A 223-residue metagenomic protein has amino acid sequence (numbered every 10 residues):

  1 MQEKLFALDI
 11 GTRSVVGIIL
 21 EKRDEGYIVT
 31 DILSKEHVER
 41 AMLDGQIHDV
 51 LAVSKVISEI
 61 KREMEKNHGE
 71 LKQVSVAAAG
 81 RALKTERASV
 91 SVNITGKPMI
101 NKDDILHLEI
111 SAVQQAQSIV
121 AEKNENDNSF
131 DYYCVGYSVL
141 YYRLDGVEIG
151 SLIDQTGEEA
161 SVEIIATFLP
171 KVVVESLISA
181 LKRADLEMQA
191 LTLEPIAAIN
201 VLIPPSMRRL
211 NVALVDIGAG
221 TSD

Functional and structural regions predicted by a protein language model:
M1-S14, I18-L214: Nucleotide/phosphate-binding catalytic cleft detector across ATP-hydrolyzing and phosphate-transferring enzymes
V15, G220-D223: Short glycine/serine/threonine-rich phosphate/pyrophosphate-binding segments that cradle anionic phosphate groups
